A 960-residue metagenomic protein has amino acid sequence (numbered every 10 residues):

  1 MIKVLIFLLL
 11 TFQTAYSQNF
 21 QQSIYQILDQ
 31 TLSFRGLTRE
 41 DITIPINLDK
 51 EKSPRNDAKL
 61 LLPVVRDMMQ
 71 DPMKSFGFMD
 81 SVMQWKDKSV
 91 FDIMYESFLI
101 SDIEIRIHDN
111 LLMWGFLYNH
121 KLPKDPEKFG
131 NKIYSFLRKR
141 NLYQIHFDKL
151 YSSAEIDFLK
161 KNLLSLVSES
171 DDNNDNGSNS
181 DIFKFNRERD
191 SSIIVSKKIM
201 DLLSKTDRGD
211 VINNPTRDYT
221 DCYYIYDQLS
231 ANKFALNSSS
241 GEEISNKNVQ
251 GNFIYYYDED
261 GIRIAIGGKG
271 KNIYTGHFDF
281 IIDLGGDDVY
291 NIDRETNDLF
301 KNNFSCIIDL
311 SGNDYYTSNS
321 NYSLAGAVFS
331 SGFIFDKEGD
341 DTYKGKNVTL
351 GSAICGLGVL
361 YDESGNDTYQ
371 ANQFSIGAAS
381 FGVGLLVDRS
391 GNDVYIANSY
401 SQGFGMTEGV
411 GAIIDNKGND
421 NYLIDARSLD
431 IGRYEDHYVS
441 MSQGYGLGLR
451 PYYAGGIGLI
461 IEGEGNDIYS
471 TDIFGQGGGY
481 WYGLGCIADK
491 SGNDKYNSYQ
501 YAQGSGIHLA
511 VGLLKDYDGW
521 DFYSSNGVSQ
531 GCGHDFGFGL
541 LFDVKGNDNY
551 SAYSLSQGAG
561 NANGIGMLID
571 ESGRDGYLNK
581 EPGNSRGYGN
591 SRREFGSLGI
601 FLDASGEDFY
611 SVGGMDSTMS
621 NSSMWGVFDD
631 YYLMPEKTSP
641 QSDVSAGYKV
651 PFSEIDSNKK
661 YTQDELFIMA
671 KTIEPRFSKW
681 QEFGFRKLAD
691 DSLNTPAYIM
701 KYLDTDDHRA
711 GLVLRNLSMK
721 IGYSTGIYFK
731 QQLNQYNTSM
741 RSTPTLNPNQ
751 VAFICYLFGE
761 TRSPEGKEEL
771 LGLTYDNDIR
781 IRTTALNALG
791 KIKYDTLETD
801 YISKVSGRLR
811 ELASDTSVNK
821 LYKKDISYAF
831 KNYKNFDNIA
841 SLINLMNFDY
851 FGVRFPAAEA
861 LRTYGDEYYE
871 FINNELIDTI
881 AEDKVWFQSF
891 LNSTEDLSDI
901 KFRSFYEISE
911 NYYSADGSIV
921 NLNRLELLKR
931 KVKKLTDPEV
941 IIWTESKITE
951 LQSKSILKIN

Functional and structural regions predicted by a protein language model:
K3-F12: Sec-dependent N-terminal signal peptides
Y16-G268, Y648, Y661-A670, F677-Y728 (+9 more regions): Terminal non-domain segments
N252-F253, E259-F278, D287-N291, N313-T317 (+10 more regions): Glycine- and aspartate-rich repeat motifs characteristic of hemolysin/RTX-like Ca2+-binding segments in secreted
I262-G267, F278-G285, L299-S311, G326-K337 (+11 more regions): Well-ordered beta-strand segments characteristic of repetitive beta-sheet solenoids
G268, H277-F280, E295, C306 (+13 more regions): Structural detector for internal amphipathic alpha-helices that build alpha-solenoid repeat scaffolds
Y322-A325, L350-G351, I376-G377, S401-F404 (+5 more regions): Acidic/polar low-complexity surface segments
E665-M669, Y698-M700, Y728-L733, E769-L771 (+4 more regions): Buried hydrophobic core positions in alpha-solenoid tandem helical repeats
A670-R676, Y702-D706, L733, N737-L746 (+8 more regions): Alpha-solenoid helical repeat architecture
